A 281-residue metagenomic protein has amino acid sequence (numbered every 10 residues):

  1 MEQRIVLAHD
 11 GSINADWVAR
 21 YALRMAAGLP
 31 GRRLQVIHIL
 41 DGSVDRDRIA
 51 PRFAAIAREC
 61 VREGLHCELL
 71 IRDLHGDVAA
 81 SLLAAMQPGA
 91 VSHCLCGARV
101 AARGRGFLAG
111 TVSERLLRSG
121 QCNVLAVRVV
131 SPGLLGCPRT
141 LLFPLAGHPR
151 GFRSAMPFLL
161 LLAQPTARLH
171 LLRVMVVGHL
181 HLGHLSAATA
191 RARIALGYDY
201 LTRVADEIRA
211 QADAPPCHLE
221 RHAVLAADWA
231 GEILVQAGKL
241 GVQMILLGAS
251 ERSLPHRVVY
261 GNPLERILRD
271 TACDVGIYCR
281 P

Functional and structural regions predicted by a protein language model:
M1-R48, L65, R139-I194, R209-L219 (+1 more regions): Small/aliphatic-rich secondary-structure junction motif
Q3, V91-S92, Q121, R139 (+1 more regions): Conserved acidic residues
V18-Y21, R48-I56, S81, L196-E207 (+1 more regions): Short, solvent-exposed amphipathic alpha-helices that sit in or adjacent to ligand/effector-binding or catalytic
L23, E114, P157, D206 (+2 more regions): Active-site phosphate/pyrophosphate- and oxyanion-stabilizing loops and adjacent acidic/basic residues in soluble
R24, D41-S43, P51, R58-C94 (+3 more regions): Structural beta-alpha unit
L95-A98, V124-V130, G248, V275-R280: Short beta-strand elements of ligand-binding domains
C96-R115, S119, G136-P138, M244-D270: Glycine-rich, Arg-bearing micro-motifs that act as flexible, cationic patches
